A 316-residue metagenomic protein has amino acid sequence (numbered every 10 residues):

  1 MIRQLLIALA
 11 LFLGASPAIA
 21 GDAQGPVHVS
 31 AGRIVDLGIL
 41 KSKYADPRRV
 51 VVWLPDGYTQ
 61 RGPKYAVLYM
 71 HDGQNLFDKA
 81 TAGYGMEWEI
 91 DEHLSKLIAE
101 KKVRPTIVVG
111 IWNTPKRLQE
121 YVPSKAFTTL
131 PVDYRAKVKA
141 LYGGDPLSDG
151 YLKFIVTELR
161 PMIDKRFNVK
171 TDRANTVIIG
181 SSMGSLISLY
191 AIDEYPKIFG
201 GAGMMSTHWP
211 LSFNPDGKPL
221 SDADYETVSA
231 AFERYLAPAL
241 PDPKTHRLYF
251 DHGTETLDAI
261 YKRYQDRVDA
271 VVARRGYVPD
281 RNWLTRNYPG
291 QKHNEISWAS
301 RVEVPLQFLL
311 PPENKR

Functional and structural regions predicted by a protein language model:
M1, G14-A15, A20, K101-K102: Short, flexible coil/linker elements and helix-boundary hinge sites characteristic of intrinsically disordered
I2-A8, R267: Sec-dependent signal peptide recognition, specifically the positively charged N-region followed immediately by
L6-S16: Bacterial N-terminal signal peptides
G21-R316: Non-catalytic cap/lid and distal C-terminal segments of serine-dependent acyl enzymes
